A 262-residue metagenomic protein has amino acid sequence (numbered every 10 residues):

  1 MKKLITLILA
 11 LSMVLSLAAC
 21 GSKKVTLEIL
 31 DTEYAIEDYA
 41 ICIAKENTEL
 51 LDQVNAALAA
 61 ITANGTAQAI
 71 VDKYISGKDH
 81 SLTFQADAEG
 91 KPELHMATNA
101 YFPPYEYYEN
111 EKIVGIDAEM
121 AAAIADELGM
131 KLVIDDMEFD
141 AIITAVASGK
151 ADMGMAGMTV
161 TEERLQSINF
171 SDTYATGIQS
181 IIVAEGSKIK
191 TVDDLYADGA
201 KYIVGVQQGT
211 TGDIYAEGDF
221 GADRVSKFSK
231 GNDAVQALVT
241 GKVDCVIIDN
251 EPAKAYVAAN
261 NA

Functional and structural regions predicted by a protein language model:
S16-A19: C-terminal motif of bacterial Sec signal peptides marking the signal peptidase cleavage site
S22-A35, A141, A156-S167, I214-G218 (+1 more regions): A ligand-binding cleft/hinge motif common to bilobed small-molecule-binding domains
V25-Y34, A122, D126, K131-L195: Acidic, polar ligand-binding/catalytic clefts
I29-A35, N55-K91, T211-F228: Ligand-binding clefts/hinges and TM-proximal coupling segments of bilobed small-molecule sensing domains
I36-E37, A118, V133-A145, K190 (+1 more regions): Short helix-initiation/N-cap motifs at beta->coil->alpha
E37-E49, Q53-A56, S180-I189: A bilobed periplasmic-binding-protein/Venus flytrap-type ligand-binding module shared by bacterial periplasmic
D52-Q53, A57, I61-G77, E89-M158: Extracytoplasmic small-molecule ligand-binding "clamshell" domains of the periplasmic binding protein/Venus flytrap
M96-P104, I113-D126, M158, T176-V235 (+2 more regions): Bilobed "Venus flytrap"/periplasmic-binding protein-like clamshell domains and structurally analogous long
